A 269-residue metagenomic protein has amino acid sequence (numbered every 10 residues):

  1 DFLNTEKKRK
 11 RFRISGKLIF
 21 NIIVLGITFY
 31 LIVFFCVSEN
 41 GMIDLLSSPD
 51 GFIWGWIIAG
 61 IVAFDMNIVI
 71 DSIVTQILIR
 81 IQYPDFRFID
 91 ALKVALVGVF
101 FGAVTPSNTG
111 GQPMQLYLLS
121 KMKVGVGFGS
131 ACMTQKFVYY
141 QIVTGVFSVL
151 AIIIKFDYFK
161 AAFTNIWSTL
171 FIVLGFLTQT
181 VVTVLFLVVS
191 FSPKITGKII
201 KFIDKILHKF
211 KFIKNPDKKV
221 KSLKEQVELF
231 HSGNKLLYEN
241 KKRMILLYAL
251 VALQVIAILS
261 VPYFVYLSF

Functional and structural regions predicted by a protein language model:
D1-I43, G98-K211: Transmembrane helix-loop-helix hairpins in multi-pass inner-membrane proteins
F2-E6, L18, I27-C36, S48-W54 (+5 more regions): Short, mixed-charge, low-aromatic patches
R9-K10, N40-M42, F64-D65, I79-Y83 (+2 more regions): Short acidic/polar alpha-helix capping motifs at helix-coil junctions
I43-F159, N234-F269: Hydrophobic alpha-helical segments that either span membranes
I43-S47, G197-I200, D204, K224 (+2 more regions): Generic detector of well-ordered alpha-helical segments enriched in charged/polar residues, highlighting helical
N67, I89, I195-K198, S222-Q226 (+1 more regions): A generic short alpha-helical patch detector that favors 3-5-residue windows in or near N-terminal regions
K205-F212, G233-L236, N240: A structural signal for alpha-helix termini and helix-coil/disorder junctions
K209-F230: Short, membrane-interfacial amphipathic segments enriched in basic
